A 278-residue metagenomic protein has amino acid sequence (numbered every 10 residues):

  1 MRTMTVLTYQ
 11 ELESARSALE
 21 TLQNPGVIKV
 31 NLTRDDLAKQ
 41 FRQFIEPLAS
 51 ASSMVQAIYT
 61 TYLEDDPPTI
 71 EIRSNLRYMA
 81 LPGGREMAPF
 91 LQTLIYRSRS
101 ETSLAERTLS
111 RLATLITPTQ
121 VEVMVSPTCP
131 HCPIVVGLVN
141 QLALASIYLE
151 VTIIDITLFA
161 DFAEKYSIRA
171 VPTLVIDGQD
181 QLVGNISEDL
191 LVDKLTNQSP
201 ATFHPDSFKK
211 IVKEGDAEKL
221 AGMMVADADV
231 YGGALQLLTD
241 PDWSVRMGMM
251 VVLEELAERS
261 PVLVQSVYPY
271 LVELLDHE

Functional and structural regions predicted by a protein language model:
R2-P25, L81-T114, P200-D206: N-terminal leader/targeting and pre-domain segments
T5-L48, R111-I147, T152, G248: Local sequence-structure signature of Cys/Sec-based thiol-disulfide redox active-site neighborhoods
P25, Y62-R77, A160-D177: Structural micro-motif
T33, S53-E64, S146-D161: Thiol-based oxidoreductase modules, predominantly thioredoxin-like and allied folds used for disulfide exchange
I72-E101, A170, V175-F208: Non-catalytic, surface beta->alpha helical segment in thiol-disulfide oxidoreductase systems
S207-A226, M247-P261, E273: Structural detector for internal amphipathic alpha-helices that build alpha-solenoid repeat scaffolds
E214, A228, P241-S244, D276-E278: Alpha-helix N-cap/helix-start positions at coil->helix boundaries
D227-T239, P261-L275: Amphipathic alpha-helical scaffolding segments comprising HEAT/armadillo-like alpha-solenoid repeats
